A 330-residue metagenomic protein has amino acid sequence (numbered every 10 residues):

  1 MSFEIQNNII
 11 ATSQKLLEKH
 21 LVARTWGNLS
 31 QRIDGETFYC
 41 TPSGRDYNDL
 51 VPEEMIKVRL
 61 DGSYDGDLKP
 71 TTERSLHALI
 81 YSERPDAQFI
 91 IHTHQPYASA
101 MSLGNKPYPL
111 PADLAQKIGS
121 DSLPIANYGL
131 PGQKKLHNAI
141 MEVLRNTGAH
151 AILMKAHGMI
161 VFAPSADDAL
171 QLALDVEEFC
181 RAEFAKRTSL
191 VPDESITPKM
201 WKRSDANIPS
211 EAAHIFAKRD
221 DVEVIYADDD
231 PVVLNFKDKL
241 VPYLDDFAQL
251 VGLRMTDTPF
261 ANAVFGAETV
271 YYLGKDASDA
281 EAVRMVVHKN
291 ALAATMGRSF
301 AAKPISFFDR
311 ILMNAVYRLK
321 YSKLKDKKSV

Functional and structural regions predicted by a protein language model:
M1-V330: Glycine-rich flexible loops
